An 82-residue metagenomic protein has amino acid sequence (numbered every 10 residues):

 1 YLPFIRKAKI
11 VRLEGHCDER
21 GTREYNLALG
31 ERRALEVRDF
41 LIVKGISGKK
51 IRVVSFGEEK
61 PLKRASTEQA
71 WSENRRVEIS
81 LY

Functional and structural regions predicted by a protein language model:
Y1-E14, R38-V43, S47-G48, I79-Y82: Periplasmic peptidoglycan-binding/anchoring modules of Gram-negative envelope and division proteins
Y1-R33, I51-K63: Short, surface-exposed beta-strand segments enriched in small/polar/acidic residues
G48-R52, N74: Short acidic capping loops at alpha-helix termini that bridge into adjacent secondary structure
Q69-L81: Short, low-complexity, Pro/Ser/Thr/Gly-rich segments in the mature regions of secreted, periplasmic
